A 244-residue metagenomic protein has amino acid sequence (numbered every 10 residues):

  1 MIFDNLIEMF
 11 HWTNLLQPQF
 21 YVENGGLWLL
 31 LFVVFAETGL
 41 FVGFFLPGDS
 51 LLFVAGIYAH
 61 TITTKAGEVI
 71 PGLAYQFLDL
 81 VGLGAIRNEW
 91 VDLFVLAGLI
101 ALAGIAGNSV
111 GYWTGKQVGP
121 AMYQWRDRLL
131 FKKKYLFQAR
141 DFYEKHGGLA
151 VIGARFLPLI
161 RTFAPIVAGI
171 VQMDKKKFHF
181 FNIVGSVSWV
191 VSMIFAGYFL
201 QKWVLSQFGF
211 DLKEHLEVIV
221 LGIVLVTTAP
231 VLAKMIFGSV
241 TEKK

Functional and structural regions predicted by a protein language model:
M1-F32, I57-I166, I170-K177, W203-V220 (+1 more regions): Membrane-interfacial helix-loop-helix
L31-G48, L52: Transmembrane alpha-helix interface/packing and boundary motifs in multi-pass membrane proteins, characterized by
A103, S188-W189: MFS transmembrane alpha-helix packing/gate-lining sites
L130, V191, F195, V220-V224: Residue-level signal for the membrane-embedded core of alpha-helical transmembrane segments, especially mid-helix
M173, G185-S188, Q201: Short Gly/Pro-enriched loop/turn and capping motifs at secondary-structure junctions
N182-S186, H215-V226: Pore-lining and gate-forming transmembrane alpha-helices of multi-pass membrane transport proteins
S192-Q207: Transmembrane alpha-helical segments of integral membrane proteins
